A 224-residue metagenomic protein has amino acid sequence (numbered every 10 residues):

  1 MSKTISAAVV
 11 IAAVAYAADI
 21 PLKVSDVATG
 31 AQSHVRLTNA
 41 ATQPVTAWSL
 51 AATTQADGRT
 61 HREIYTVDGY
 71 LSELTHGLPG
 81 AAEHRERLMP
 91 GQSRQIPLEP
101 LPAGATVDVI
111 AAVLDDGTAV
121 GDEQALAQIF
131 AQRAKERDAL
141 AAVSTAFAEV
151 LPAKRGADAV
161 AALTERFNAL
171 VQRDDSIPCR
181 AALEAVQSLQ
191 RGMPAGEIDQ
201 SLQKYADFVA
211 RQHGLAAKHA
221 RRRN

Functional and structural regions predicted by a protein language model:
T4-V14: Sec-dependent N-terminal signal peptides
A15-K23: Cleaved targeting-peptide boundary
A31, V35-T46, T54-A56: Asparagine-centered strand-capping/turn motif at beta-strand->loop junctions
P44-A51, H61-Y65: Short, hydrophobic/aromatic beta-strand segments
D57-G104: Intrinsically disordered, low-complexity Pro/Gly/Ser/Thr-rich segments with frequent PxxP/GP/PP motifs and embedded
L101-D116: Short, surface-exposed ligand- or partner-binding patches at beta-edge/loop junctions that are enriched in aromatics
G121-L170: Charged, amphipathic alpha-helical linkers/stalks
G156-N224: A eukaryote-biased signal for long
